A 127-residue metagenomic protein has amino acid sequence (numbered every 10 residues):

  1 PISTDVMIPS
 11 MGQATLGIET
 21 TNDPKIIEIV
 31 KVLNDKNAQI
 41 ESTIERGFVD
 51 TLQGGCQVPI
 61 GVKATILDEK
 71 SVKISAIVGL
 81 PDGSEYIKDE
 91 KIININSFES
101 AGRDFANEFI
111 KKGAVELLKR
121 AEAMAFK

Functional and structural regions predicted by a protein language model:
P1-K127: Small-molecule-sensing regulatory modules
